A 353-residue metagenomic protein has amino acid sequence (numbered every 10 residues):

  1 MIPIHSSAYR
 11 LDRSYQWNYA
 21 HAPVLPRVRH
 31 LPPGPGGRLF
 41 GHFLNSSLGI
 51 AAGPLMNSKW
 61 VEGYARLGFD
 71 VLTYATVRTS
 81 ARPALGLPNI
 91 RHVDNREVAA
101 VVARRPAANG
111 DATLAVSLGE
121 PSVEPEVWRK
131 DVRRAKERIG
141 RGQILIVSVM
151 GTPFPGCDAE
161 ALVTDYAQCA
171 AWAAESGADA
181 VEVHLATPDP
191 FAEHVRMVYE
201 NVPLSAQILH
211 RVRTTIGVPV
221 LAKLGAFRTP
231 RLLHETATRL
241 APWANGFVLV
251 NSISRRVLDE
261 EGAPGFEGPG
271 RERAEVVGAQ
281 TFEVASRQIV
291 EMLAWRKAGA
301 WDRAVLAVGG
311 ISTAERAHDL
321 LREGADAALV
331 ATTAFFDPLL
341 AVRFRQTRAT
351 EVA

Functional and structural regions predicted by a protein language model:
M1-A51: N-terminal basic, low-complexity leaders that serve as flexible interaction/assembly modules and, when applicable, as
Y19-L31, L185-V202, A237-W301: Glycine/Thr-rich beta-alpha phosphate-binding loop at enzyme active sites
P23-L25, A65-R239: Active-site entrance/lid segments in N-terminal catalytic domains of soluble metabolic enzymes
A52-L55, S148-T152, L224-P230, D302-E315: Glycine-rich beta-to-alpha transition loops that act as phosphate-gripper elements at the mouths of alpha/beta enzyme
K59-Y64, A161-T164, R228-P242, A294-A298 (+1 more regions): Catalytic cores of alpha/beta
G68-R82, L185-T187, W243-R256, G310-I311 (+1 more regions): Glycine-rich phosphate-binding active-site loops on the catalytic face of alpha/beta enzymes
A81-V101, V257-A274, L321, T333-A353: C-terminal helical cap(s) of enzyme catalytic domains, especially alpha/beta-barrels
V123-G142, Y199-A222, P269-R303, F344-A353: Alpha-helix-loop-beta-strand connector modules within alpha/beta enzyme cores
